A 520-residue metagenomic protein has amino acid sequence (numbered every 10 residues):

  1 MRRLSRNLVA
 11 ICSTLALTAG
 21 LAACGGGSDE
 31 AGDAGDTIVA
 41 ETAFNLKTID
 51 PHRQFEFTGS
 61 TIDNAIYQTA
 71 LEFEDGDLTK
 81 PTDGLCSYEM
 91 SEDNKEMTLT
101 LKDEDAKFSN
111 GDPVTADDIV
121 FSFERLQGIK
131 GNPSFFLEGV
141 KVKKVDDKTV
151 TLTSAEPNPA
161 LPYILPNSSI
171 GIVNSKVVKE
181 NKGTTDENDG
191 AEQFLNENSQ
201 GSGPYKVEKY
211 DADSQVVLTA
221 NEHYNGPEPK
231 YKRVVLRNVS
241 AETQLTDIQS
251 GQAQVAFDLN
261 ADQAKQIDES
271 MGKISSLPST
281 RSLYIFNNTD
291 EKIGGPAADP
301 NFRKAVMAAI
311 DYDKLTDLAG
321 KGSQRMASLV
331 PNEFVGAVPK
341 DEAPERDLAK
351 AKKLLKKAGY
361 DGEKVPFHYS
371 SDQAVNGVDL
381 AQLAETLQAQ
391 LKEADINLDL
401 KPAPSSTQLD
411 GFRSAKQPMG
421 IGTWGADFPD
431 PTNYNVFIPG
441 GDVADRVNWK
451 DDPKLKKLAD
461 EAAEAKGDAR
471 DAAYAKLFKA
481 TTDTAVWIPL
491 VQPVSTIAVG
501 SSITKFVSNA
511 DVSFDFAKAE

Functional and structural regions predicted by a protein language model:
D33, D211, A220, A309-G336 (+2 more regions): Detector for C-terminal structural segments
E41-E92, E124, Q200: N-terminal lobe/hinge region of extracytoplasmic solute-binding protein
S87-G131, V145, T151, P296: Aromatic- and charge-enriched surface segment that lines or borders ligand/interaction sites
D103, A220-Q266: Ligand-site clamp/hinge motif
S134-T184, K209: Surface-exposed binding/hinge segments that line and control ligand-binding clefts or catalytic entry sites
S168-G226: Gly/Pro-rich hinge or "lid" segments in bacterial periplasmic/extracellular proteins
A212, K356-A426: Ligand/substrate-recognition segments at binding pockets and active sites
Q324-A358, A374-L380: Structural transition elements
